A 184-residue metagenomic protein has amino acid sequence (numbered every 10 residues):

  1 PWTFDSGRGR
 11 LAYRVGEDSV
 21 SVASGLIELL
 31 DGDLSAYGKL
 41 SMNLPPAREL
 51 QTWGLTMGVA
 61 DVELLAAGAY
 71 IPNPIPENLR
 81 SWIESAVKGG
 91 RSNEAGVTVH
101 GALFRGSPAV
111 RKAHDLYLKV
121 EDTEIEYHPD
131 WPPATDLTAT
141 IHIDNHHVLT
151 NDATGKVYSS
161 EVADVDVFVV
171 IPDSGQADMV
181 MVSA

Functional and structural regions predicted by a protein language model:
P1, E17, D31-D33, N145 (+2 more regions): Residue-level detection of beta-strand-connecting loop/turn positions
P1-I27, L50-I125, I171-A184: Extended amphipathic, helix-rich lipid-handling scaffolds
F4-R8, S35-Y37, T52-G54, A134-T138 (+1 more regions): Transmembrane beta-barrel architecture of outer membranes
S6, V22-S24, S35-Y37, E94 (+2 more regions): Hydrophobic residues on conserved beta-strands that form the core of alpha/beta folds
L30-S35, H128-W131, S159-E161: Solvent-exposed loop/turn segments connecting transmembrane beta-strands in outer-membrane beta-barrel proteins
